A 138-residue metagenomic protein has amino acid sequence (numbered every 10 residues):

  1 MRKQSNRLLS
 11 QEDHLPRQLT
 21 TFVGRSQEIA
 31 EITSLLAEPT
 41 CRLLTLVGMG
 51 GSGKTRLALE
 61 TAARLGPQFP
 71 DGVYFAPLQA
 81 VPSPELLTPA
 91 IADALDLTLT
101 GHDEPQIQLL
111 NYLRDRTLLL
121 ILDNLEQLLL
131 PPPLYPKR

Functional and structural regions predicted by a protein language model:
K3-L129, P136-R138: Walker A/P-loop phosphate-binding element recognition
